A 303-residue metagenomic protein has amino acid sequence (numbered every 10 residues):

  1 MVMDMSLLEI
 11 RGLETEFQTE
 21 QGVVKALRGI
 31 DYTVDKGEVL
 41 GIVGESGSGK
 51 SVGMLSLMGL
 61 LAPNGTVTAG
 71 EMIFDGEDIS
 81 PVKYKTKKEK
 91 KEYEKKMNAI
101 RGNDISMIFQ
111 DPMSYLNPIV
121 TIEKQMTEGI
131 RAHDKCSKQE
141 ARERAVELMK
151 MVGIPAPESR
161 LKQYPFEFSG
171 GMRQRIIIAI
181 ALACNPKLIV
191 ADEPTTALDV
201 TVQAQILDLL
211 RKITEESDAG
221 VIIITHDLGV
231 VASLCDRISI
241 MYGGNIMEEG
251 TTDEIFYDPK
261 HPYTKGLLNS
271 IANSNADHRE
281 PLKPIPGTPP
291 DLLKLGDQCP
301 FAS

Functional and structural regions predicted by a protein language model:
V67-P81: Conserved ABC transporter NBD signature motif
I79-S106, A132, I255-P259, L292-G296: ABC ATPase NBD coupling module
P81, P155-E158, T251-S303: Short catalytic/signature loops enriched in Gly
A183-K187: A short, proline-enriched helix->beta-strand linker immediately N-terminal to the Walker B motif in ABC-type P-loop
V231-S233: A short, surface-exposed alpha-helical micro-motif characterized by mixed small hydrophobic and charged/polar residues
